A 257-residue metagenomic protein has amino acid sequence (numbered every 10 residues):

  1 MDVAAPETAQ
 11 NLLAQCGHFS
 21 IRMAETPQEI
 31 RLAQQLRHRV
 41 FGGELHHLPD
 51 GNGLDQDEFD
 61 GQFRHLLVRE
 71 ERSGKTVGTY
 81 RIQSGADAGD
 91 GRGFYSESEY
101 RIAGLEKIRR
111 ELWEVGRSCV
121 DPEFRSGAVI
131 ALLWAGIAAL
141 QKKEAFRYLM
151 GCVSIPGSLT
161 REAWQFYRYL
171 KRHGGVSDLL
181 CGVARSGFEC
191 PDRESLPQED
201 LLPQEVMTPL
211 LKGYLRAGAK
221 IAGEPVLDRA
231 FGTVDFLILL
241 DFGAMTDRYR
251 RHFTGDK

Functional and structural regions predicted by a protein language model:
M1-P6, P49: Acyl-donor-binding surface of acyltransferase catalytic domains
A9-V77, R81-S84: Short amphipathic alpha-helix that is part of the acyltransferase structural core
E71-S73, E123-F124, F242-M245: Short loop segments at secondary-structure junctions
G85-K220, P225-T233: Acyl-donor binding region in acyl/amide transferases
G232-M245: C-terminal "cap" of GNAT-fold acetyltransferases
T246-F253: Long, contiguous binding/interaction regions
D256-K257: Short, cationic low-complexity segments
